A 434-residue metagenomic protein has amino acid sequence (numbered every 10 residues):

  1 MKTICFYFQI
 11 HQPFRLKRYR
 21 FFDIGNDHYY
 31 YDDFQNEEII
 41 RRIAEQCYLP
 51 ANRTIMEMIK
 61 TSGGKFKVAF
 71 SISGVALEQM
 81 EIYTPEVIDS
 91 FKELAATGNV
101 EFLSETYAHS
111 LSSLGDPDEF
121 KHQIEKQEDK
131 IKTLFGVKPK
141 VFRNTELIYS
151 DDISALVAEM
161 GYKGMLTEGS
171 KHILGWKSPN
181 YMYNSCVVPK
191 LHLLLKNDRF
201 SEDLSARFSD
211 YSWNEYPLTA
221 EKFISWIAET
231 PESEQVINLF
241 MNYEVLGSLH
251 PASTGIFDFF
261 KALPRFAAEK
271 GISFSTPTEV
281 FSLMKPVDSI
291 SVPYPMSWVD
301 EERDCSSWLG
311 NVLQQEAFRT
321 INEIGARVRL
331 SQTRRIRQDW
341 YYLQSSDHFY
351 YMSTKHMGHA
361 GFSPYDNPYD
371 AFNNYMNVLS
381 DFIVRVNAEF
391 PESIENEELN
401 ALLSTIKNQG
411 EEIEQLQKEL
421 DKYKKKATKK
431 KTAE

Functional and structural regions predicted by a protein language model:
M1-Q46, Y181-M182, V187-L191, D210-W213 (+1 more regions): Active-site and substrate-binding clefts of carbohydrate-active enzymes
T3-F8, F14-K17, F21-D116, K140-R143 (+2 more regions): Short, well-structured secondary-structure segments
H11-P13, G74-E78, Y107-S110, L147-S150 (+6 more regions): Short, solvent-exposed loop/turn segments at secondary-structure junctions
N52-M56, I88-K92, K121-I131, S154 (+3 more regions): Generic structural signal for well-ordered alpha-helices, preferentially at hydrophobic/aromatic core positions
V87-S104, E125, V137, A158-L195: Acidic, His- and aromatic-enriched active-site or binding-groove loops in soluble protein domains that engage sugars
G98-L111, K138-T145, L193-S201, V236-N242: Core alpha/beta catalytic barrel or barrel-like domain that forms the active/cofactor pocket in diverse metabolic
S110-T133, L194-P231, A252-S253, D304-Q315: Alpha-helical scaffold elements lining the catalytic groove of polysaccharide deacetylases
S113-G115, I173-Y181, D203-S205, P286: Short, charged, surface-exposed secondary-structure boundary motifs
